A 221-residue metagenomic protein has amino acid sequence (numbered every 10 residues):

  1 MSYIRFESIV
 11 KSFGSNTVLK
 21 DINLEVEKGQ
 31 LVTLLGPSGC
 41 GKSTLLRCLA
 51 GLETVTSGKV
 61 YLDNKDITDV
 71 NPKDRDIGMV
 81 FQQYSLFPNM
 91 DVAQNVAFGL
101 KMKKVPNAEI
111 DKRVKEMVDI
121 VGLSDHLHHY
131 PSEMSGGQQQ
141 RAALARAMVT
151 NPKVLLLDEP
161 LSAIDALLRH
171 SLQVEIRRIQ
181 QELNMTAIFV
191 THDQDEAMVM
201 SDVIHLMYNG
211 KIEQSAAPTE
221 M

Functional and structural regions predicted by a protein language model:
S8-V10, D21-N23, V149: Conserved N-terminal beta-strand of ABC nucleotide-binding domains
L35-P37: The feature captures the beta-strand-to-loop junction immediately N-terminal to the Walker
S43-L46, A142: ABC ATPase nucleotide-binding domain helices that frame the ATP-binding cleft
A50: Helix-to-loop junction immediately C-terminal to a conserved catalytic motif
G58-D66: Conserved ABC transporter NBD signature motif
R75-G78, Q82, L86-M221: ABC ATPase nucleotide-binding domains
